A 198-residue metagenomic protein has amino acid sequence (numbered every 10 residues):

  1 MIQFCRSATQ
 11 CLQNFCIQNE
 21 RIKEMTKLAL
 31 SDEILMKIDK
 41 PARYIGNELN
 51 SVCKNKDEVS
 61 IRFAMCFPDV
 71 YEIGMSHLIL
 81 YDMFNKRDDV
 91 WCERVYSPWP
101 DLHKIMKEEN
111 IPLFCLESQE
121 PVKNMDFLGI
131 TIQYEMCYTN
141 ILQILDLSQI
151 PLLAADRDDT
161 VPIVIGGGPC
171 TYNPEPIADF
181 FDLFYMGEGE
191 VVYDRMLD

Functional and structural regions predicted by a protein language model:
I22-P41, R87-V90: Helix-enriched interaction subdomains in cytosolic or periplasmic regions, typified by TIR/SEFIR signaling/NADase cores
E48-E58, S118-E120: Short boundary motifs at domain starts and secondary-structure transition points
K56-F63, K123-D126: A short, charged/proline- and glycine-enriched loop that marks the coil->beta-strand transition at the N-terminal
F67-Y71, Y134: Residue-level signal for short, function-critical loop segments
D89-D101: A short beta-strand-loop structural module common to alpha/beta enzyme folds
P98-D198: Glycine-rich beta-alpha loop elements in corrinoid/cobalamin-binding modules across cobalamin-dependent enzymes
